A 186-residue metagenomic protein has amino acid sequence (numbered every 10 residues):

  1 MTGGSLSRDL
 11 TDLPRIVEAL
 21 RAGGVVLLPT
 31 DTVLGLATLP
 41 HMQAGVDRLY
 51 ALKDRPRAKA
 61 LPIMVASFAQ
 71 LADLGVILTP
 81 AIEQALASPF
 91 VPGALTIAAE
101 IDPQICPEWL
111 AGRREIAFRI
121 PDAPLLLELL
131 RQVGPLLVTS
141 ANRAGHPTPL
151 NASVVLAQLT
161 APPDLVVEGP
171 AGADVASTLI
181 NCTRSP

Functional and structural regions predicted by a protein language model:
M1-P186: Active-site-adjacent structural elements in enzyme catalytic cores
